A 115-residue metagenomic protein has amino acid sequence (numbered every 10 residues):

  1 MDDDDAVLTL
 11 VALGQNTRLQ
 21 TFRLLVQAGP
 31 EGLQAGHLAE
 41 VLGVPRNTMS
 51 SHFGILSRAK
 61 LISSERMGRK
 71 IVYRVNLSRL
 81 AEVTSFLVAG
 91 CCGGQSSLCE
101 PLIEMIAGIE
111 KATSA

Functional and structural regions predicted by a protein language model:
M1-D5, V26-Q27, L77, A81-A115: Amphipathic alpha-helical dimerization/coiled-coil segments that flank or bridge DNA-binding/regulatory modules
D4-P45, K70-L80: N-terminal helix-turn-helix DNA-binding core of bacterial DNA-binding proteins
G32, H37, A59, I71 (+2 more regions): Hydrophobic alpha-helical segments
F53-G54: Short, hydrophobic-biased segments on the C-terminal half of alpha helices that form "recognition helices"
R58-M67, R74: Beta-hairpin "wing" of winged helix-turn-helix
